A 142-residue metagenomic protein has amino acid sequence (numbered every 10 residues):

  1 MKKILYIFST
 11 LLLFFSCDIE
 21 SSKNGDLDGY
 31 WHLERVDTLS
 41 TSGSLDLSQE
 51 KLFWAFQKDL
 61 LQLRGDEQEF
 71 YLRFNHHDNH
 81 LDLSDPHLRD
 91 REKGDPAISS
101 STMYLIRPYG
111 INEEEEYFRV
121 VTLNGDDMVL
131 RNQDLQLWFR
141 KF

Functional and structural regions predicted by a protein language model:
M1-D18: Sec-dependent bacterial lipoprotein signal peptides
C17-H32: N-terminal helix-cap/turn-to-beta initiation motif at the start of protein domains
G25, L47-S48, A55, N75 (+2 more regions): Residue-level signal for WD-repeat beta-propeller blades
D28-G29, L52, D59, D126: Residue-level detector of short, conserved catalytic/binding motifs and their immediate flanks
Y30-F53: Transition segment at domain starts
D37-S42, Q57-L123: Contiguous, well-ordered beta-strand patches that form the walls/edges of small beta-barrel/beta-sandwich domains
L52, F70-L72, E116, L135-W138: Short beta-strand segments
R73-H80, L123-F142: Edge beta-strand at a domain terminus
